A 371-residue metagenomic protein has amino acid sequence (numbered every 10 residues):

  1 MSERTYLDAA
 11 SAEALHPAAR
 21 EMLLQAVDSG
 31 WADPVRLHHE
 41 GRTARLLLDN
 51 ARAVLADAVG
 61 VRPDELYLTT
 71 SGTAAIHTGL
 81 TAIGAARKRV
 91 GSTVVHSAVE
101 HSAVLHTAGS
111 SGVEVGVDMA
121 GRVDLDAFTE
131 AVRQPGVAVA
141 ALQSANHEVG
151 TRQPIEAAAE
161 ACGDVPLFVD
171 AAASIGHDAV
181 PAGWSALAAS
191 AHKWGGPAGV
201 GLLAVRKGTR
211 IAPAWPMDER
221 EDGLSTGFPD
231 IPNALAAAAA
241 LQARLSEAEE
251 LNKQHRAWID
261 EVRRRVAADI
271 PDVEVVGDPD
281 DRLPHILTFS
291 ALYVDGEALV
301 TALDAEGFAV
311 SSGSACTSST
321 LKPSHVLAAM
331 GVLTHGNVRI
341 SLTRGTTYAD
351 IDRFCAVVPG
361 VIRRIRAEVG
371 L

Functional and structural regions predicted by a protein language model:
M1-L371: Pyridoxal 5′-phosphate
